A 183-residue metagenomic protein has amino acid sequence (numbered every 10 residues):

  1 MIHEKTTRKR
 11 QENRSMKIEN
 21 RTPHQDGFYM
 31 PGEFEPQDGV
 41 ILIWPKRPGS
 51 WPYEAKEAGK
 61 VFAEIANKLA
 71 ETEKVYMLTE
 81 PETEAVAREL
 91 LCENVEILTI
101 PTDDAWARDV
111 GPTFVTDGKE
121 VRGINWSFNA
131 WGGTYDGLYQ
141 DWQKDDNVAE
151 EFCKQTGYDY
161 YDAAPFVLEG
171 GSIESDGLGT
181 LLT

Functional and structural regions predicted by a protein language model:
R10-Q11: Compositionally biased, intrinsically disordered low-complexity segments enriched in Pro/Arg/Gln/His
M16-T183: The feature marks the mature, well-folded catalytic cores of soluble enzymes
